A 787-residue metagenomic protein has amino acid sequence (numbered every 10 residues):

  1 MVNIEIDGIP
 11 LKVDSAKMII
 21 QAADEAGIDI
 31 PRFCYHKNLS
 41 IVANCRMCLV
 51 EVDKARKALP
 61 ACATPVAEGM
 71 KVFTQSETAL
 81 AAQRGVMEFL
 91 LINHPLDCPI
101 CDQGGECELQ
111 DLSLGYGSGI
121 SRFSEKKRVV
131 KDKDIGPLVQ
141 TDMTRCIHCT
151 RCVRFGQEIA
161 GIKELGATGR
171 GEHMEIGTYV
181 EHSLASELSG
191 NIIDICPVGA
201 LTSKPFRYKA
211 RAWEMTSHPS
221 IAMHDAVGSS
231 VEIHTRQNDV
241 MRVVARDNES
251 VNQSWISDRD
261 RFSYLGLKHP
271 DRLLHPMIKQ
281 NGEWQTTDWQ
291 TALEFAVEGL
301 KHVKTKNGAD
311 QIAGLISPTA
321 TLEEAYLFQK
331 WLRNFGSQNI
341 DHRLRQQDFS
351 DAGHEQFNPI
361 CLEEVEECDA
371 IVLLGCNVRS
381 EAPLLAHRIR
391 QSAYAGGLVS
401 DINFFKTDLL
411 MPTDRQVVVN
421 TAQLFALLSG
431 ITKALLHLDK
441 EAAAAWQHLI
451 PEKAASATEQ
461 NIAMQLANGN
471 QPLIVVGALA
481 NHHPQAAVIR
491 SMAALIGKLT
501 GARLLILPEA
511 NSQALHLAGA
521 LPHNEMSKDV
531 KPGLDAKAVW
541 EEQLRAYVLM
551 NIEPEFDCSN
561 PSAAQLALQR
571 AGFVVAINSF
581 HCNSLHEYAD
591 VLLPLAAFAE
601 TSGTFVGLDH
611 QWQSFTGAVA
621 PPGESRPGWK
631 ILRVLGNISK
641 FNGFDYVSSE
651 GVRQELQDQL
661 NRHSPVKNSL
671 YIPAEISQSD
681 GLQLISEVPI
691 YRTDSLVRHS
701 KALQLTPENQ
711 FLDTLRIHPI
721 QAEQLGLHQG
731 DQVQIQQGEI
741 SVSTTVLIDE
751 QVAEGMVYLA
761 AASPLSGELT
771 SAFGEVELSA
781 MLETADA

Functional and structural regions predicted by a protein language model:
M1-D24, R32, H36, E51-A55 (+5 more regions): N-terminal export/assembly segments and adjacent metallocofactor-ligating motifs of anaerobic energy-metabolism
Y35, Q329, E367-L373, R379-D408 (+4 more regions): A cross-kingdom feature strongest in bacterial/archaeal respiratory oxidoreductases
C45-P65: N-terminal single-stranded DNA-binding subdomain of primase/primase-helicase replication proteins
H173, K209-T216, S317-T319, D348-F349 (+3 more regions): A glycine-rich phosphate-binding loop feature that marks nucleotide/adenosyl-phosphate handling sites
F335-G336, A395, M411-T413, M492 (+3 more regions): Short, structured coil segments at secondary-structure junctions
S337-F349, V399-K406, L499-L515, A571-C582: A generic structural motif
F404-F405, M411-A442, A486, S491 (+4 more regions): Short alpha-helices
P472-E541: A glycine-rich, hydrophobic/aromatic-adjacent loop/helix-cap motif
